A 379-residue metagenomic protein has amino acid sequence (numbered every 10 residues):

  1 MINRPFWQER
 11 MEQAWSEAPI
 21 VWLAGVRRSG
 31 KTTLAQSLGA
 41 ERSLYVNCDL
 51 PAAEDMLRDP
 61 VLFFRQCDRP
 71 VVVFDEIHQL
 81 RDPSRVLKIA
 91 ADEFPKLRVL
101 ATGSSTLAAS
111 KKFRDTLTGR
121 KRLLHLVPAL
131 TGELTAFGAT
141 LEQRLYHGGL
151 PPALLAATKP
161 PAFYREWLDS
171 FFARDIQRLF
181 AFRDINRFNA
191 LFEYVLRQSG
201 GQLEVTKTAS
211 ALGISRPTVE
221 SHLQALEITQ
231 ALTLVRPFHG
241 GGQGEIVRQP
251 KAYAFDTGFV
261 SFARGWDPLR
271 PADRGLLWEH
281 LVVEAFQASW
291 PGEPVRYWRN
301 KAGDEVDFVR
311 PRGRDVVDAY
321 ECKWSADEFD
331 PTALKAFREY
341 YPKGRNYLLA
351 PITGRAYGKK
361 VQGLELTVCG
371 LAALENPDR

Functional and structural regions predicted by a protein language model:
M1-W15: Pre-Walker A adenine-sensing motif
L23: Hydrophobic anchor at the beta1->P-loop junction of P-loop NTPases
K31: Conserved lysine of the Walker
L34, L38: Hydrophobic positions on the alpha1 helix immediately C-terminal to the Walker A/P-loop
V73, R98-S104, H125: Structural recognition of the conserved hydrophobic beta-strand(s) that form the central parallel beta-sheet of P-loop
L107-R122, G138-A139: Short regulatory helix/loop adjacent to the ATP-binding pocket of P-loop NTPases
T158, A162-V316: Accessory nucleic acid-recognition modules appended to NTPase machines
G354-R379: Domain-level recognition of nuclease-like catalytic cores that cleave nucleotide substrates
